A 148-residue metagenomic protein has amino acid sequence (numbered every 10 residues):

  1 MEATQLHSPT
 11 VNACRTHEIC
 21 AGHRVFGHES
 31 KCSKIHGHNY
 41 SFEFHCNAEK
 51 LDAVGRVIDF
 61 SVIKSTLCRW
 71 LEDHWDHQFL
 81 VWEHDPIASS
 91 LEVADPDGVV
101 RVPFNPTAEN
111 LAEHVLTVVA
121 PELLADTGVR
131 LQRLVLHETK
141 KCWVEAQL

Functional and structural regions predicted by a protein language model:
M1-L148: Charge-rich, low-complexity N-terminal segments
